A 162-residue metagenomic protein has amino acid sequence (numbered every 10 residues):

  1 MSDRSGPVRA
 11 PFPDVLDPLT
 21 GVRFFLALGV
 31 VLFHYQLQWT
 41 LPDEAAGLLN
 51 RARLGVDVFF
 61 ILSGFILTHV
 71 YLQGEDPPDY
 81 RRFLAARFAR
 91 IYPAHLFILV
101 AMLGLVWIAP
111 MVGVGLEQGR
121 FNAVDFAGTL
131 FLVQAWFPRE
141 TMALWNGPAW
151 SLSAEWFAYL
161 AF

Functional and structural regions predicted by a protein language model:
M1-F162: Membrane-cytosol interface segments of multi-pass membrane proteins, especially ER/Golgi lipid-handling enzymes
